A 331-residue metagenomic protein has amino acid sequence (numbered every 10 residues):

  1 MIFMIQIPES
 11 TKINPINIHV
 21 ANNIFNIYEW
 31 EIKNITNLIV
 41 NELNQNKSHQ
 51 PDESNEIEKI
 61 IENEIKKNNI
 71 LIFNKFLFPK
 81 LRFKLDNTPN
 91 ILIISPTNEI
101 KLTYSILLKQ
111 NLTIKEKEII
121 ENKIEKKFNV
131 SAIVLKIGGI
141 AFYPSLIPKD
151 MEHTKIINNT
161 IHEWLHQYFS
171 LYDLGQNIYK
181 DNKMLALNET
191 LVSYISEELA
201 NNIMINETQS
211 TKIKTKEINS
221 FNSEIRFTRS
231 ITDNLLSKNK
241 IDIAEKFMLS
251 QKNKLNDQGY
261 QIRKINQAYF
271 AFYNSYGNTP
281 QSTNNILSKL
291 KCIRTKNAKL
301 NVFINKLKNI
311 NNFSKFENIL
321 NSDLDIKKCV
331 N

Functional and structural regions predicted by a protein language model:
M1-L71, I293-N331: N-terminal low-structure segments adjacent to metalloprotease catalytic domains across cellular compartments
F3, F25, W30, F73-F78 (+10 more regions): Phenylalanine-focused residue identity feature
I5-P15, A186-K240: Metalloprotease/metallohydrolase-associated module, dominated by Zn2+-dependent proteases
Q6, Q45, Q50, Q110 (+7 more regions): Residue-identity detector for glutamine
W30, N37, E163-F169, R226-S230 (+2 more regions): Generic structural signal for well-ordered, non-membrane alpha-helices
E53-K212: Acidic/His-rich structured neighborhood in mature extracellular/periplasmic domains
K214-N331: Pan-zinc metallopeptidase signature
